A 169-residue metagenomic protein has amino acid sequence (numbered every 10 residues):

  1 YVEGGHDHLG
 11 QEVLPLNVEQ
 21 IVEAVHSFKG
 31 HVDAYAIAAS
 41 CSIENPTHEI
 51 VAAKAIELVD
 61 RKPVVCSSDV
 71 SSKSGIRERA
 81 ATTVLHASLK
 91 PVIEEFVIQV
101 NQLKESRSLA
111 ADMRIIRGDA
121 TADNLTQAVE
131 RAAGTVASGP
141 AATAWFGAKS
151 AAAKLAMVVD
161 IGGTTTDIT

Functional and structural regions predicted by a protein language model:
Y1-T169: N-terminally biased helix-coil "hinge/interface" segments that flank
